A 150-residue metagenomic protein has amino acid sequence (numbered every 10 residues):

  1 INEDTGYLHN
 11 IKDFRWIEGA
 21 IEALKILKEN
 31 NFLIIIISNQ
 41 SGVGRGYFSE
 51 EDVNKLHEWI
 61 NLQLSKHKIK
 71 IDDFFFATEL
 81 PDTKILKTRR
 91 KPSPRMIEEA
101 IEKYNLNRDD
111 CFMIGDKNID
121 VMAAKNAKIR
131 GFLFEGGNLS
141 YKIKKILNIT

Functional and structural regions predicted by a protein language model:
I1, S41-R45, D82-T83, D120-V121: Short, active-site-adjacent cap segments at secondary-structure transitions
I1-D4, N39-S41, F76-A77, E98-I101: A short alpha-helix capping/helix-coil boundary motif
I1-L33: Active-site neighborhood of HAD-like aspartate-dependent phosphohydrolases
D4-L8, G46-Y47, I85-L86: Short acidic, glycine/proline-rich loop/turn micro-motifs
G6, G19, G42-G46, G115 (+2 more regions): Residue-identity detector for glycine
A20, L24-I60, D73-L80: Substrate-recognition element of Asp-dependent hydrolases with the DxDx(T/V) motif
E50-D72, L80-M113, K117-T150: Asp-based, Mg2+/Mn2+-dependent phosphohydrolase catalytic module
